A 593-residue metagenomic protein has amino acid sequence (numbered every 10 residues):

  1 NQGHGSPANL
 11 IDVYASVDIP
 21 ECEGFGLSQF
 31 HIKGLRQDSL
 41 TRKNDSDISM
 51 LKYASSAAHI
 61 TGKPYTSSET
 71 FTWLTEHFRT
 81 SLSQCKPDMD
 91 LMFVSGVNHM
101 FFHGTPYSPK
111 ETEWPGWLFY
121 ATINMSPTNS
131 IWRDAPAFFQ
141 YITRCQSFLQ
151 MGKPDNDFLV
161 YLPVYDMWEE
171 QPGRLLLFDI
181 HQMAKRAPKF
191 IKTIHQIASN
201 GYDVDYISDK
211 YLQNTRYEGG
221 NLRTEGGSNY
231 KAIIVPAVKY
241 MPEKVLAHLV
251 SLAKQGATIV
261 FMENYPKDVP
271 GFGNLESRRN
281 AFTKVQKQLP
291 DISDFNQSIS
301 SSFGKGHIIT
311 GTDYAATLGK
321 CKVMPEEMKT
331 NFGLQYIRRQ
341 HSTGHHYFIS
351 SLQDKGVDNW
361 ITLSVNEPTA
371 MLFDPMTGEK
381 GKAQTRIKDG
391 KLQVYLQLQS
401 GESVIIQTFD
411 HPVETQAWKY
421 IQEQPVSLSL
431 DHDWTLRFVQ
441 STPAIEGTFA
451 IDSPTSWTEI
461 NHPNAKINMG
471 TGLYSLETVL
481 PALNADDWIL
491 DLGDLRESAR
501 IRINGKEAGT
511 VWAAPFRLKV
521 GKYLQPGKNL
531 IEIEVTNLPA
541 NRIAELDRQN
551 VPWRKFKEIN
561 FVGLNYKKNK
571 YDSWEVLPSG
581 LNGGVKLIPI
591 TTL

Functional and structural regions predicted by a protein language model:
N1-P20, F25-T471, V479-A485, V520 (+2 more regions): Carbohydrate-binding surfaces of carbohydrate-active enzymes
T362, T478-N504, V511-W512, I531-V535: Aromatic-lined ligand-binding clefts that engage carbohydrates, nucleic acids, or primary amines
P375-G378, N504-A508: Change "in extracellular beta-sheet-rich domains … of secreted and cell-surface proteins" to "in beta-sheet-rich domains
Q384-I387, A508-W512: Short beta-strand segments within Ig-like beta-sandwich modules, predominantly Fibronectin type-III
S403-I405, K528-E532: Short, conserved beta-strand segments of beta-strand-rich sandwich/propeller modules, principally
H411-H432, L436, L538-V585: Glycine/proline-rich low-complexity spacer/linker segments in large multi-domain proteins
P515-L518: Short, surface-exposed beta-strand/beta-hairpin micro-motifs centered on an aromatic residue
L524-P526: Surface-exposed, short loops/turns at beta-strand junctions within beta-sandwich domains
